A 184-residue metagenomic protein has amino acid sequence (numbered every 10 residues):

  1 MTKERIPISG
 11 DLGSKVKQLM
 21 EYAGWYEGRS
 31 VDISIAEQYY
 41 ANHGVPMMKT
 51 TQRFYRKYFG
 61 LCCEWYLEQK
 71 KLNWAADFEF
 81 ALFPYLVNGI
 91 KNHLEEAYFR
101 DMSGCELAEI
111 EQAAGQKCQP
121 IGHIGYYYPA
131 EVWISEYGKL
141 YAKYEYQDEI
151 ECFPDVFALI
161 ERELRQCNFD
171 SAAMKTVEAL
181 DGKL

Functional and structural regions predicted by a protein language model:
M1-Y128: A surface-exposed partner-binding patch
L82, S135, D155-L159: Helix N-cap / beta->alpha transition motif
I124-Y126, Y137, C167: Generic structural motif
P129-I134: Short, surface-exposed beta-strand/loop micro-motifs that present aromatic residues
G138-Q147: Intrinsically disordered, low-complexity regulatory segments enriched in Ser/Thr/Pro and charged residues
Y146-M174: Compact, glycine/acidic-enriched structural inserts
K175-A179: Long, charged low-complexity regulatory segments
